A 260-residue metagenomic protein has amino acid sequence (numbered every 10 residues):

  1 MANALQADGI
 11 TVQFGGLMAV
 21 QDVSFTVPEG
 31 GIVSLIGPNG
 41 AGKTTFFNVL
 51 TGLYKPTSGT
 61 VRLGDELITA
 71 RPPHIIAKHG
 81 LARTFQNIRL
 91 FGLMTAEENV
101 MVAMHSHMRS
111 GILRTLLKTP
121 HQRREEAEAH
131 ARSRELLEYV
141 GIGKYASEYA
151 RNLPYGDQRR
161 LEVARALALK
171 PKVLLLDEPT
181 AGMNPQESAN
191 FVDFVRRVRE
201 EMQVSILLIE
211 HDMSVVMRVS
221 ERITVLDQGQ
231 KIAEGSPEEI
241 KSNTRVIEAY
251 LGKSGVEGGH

Functional and structural regions predicted by a protein language model:
A2-H260: Glycine-rich phosphate-binding loops of nucleotide-dependent enzymes
